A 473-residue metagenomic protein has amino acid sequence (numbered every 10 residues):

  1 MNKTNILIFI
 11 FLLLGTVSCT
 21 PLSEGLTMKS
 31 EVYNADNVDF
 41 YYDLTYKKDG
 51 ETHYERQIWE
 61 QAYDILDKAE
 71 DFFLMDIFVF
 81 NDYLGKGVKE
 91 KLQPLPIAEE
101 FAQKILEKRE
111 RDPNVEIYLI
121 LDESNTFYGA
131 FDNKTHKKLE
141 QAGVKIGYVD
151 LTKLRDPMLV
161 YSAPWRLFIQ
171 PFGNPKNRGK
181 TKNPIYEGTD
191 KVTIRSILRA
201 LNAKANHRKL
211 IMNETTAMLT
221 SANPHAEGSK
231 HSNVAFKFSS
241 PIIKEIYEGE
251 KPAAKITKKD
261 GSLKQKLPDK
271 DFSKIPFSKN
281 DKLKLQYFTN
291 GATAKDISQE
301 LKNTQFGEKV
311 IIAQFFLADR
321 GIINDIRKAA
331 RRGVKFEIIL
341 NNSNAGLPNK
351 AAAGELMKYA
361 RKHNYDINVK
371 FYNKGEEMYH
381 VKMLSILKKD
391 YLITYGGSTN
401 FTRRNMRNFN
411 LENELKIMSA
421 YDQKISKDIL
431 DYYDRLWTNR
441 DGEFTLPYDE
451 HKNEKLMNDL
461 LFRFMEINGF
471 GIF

Functional and structural regions predicted by a protein language model:
M1-P21: Classical Sec-dependent N-terminal signal peptides that target proteins to the secretory pathway
C19-F473: Charged, low-complexity intrinsically disordered terminal segments
